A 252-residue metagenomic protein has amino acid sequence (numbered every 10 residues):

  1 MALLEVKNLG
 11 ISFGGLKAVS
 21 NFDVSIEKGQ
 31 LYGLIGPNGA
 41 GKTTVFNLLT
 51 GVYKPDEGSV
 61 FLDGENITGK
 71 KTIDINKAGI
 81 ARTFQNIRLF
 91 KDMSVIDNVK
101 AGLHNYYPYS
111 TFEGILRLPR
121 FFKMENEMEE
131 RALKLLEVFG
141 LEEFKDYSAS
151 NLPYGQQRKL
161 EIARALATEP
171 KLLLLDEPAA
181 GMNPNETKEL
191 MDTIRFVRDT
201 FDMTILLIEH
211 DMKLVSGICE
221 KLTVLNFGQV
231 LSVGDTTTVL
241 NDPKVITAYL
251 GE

Functional and structural regions predicted by a protein language model:
A2-E252: Glycine-rich phosphate-binding loops of nucleotide-dependent enzymes
